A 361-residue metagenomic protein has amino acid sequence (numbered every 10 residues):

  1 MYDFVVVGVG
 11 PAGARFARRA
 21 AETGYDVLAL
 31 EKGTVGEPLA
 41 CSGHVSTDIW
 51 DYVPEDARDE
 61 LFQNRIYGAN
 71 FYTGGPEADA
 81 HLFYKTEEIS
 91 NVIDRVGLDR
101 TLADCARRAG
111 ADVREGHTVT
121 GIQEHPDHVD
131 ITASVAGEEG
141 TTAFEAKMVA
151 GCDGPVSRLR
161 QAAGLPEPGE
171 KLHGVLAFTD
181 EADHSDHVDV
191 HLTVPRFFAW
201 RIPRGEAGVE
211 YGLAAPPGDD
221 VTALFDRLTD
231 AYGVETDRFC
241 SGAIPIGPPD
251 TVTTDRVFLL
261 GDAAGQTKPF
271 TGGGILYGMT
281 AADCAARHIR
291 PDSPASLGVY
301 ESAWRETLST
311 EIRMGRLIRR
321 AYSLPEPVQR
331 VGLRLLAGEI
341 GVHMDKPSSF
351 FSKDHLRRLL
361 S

Functional and structural regions predicted by a protein language model:
D3, E145-K147, R256: Conserved acidic residues
V5-V9, R15-C41: Glycine-rich FAD pyrophosphate-binding loop
G8-G13, K147, G261: Conserved phosphate-binding and hydrolysis motifs of nucleotide-dependent enzymes
K32-G75: N-terminal FAD cofactor-binding segment of flavoenzymes
R58, N64-R65, N70-A162, L172: Conserved N-terminal helical subregion
G121, P217-D292: FAD/FMN-dependent oxidoreductases across multiple families
V156-T222: Conserved FAD-binding catalytic core of PHBH/FMO-like flavoproteins
R290-S361: C-terminal helical "tail/cap" subdomain of flavin- and related membrane-associated enzymes
